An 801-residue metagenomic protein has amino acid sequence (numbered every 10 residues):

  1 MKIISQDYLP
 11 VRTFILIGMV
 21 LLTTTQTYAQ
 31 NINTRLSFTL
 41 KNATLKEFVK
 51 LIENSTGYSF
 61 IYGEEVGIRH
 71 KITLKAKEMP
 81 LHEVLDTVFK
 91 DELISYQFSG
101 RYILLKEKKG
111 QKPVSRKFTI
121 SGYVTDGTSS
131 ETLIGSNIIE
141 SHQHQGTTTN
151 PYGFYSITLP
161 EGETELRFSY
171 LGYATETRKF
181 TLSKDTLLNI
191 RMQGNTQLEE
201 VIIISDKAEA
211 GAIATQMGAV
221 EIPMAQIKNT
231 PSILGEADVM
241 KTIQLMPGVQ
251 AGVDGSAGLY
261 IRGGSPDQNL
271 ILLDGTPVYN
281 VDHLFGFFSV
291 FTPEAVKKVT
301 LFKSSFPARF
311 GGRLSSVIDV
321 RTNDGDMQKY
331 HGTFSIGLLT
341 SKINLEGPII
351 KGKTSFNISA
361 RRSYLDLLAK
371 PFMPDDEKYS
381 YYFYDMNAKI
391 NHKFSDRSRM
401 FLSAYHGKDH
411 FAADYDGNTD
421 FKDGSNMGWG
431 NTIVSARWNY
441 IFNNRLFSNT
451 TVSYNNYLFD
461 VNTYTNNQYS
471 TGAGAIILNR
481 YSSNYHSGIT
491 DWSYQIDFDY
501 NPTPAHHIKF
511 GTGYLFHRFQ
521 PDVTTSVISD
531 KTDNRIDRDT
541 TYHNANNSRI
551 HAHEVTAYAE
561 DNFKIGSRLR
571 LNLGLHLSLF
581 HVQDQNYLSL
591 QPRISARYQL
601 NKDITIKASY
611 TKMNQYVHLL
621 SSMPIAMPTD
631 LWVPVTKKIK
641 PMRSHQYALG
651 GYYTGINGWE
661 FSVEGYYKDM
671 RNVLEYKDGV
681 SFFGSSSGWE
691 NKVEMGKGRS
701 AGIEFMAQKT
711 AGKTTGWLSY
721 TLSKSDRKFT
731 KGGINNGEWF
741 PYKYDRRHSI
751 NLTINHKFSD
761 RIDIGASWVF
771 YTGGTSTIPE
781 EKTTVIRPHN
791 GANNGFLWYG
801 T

Functional and structural regions predicted by a protein language model:
V49, E53-T56, E92, F98-S141 (+5 more regions): Short, acidic, small-residue-rich periplasmic hinge/interaction motif at the N-terminus of Gram-negative outer-membrane
Q143-F154: Short, acidic Ser/Thr/Gly-rich low-complexity loop/linker segments typical of extracellular and cell-surface proteins
G172-A174, I202-D267, L273-F306, V317 (+1 more regions): Periplasmic N-terminal accessory/gating domains of Gram-negative outer-membrane beta-barrel systems
G337-R362, D375-H410, N426-Y454, T503 (+1 more regions): Transmembrane beta-barrel wall of Gram-negative outer-membrane proteins
H410, L458, V523-T525, D603-Y647 (+2 more regions): Surface-exposed extracellular loop regions of Gram-negative outer-membrane beta-barrel proteins, predominantly
I489-D491, T503-H507, G513, N546-M670 (+2 more regions): Structural signature of Gram-negative outer-membrane beta-barrels, strongest in the C-terminal barrel of TonB-dependent
D491-S493, N546-I550, T556, K640 (+2 more regions): Outer membrane beta-barrel strand-and-loop segments of large Gram-negative receptors, especially TonB-dependent
S567, Y667-D669, N691-E780: Gram-negative outer-membrane beta-barrel transporters
